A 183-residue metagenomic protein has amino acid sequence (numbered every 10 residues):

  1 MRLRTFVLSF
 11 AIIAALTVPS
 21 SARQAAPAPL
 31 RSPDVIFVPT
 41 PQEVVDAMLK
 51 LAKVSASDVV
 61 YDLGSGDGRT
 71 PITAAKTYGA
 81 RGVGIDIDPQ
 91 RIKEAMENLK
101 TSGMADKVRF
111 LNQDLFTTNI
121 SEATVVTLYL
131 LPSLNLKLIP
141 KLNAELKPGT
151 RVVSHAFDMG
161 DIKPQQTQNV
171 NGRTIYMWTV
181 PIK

Functional and structural regions predicted by a protein language model:
V7-T17: Bacterial N-terminal signal peptides
R23-S55: Class I SAM-dependent transferase core
S57-G66: Conserved class I S-adenosyl-L-methionine
G68-I72: Glycine-rich SAM-binding Motif I of class I
R81-D86: Conserved SAM-binding motif I beta-strand of class I
P89-E122: S-adenosyl-L-methionine
S121-K137: A short SAM/SAH-binding and catalytic strip from SAM-dependent methyltransferases
S133-K183: C-terminal substrate-binding/active-site "lid" region of AdoMet-derived donor-dependent transferases
